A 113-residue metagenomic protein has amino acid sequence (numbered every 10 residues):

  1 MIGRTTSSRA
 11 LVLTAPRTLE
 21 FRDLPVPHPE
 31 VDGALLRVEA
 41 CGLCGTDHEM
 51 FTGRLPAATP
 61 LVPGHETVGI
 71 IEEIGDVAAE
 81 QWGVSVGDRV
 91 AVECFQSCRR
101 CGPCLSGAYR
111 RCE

Functional and structural regions predicted by a protein language model:
R4-L11: Short structural boundary motif marking the start of a folded domain
R17-P25: Short glycine/threonine/proline-enriched tight-turn/helix- or strand-capping micro-motif at secondary-structure
L19, Q96-E113: NAD(P)H dinucleotide-binding glycine-rich loop of Rossmann-like/cofactor-binding domains, especially the beta1-alpha1
D23, L61, R111: Conserved beta-strand positions that form and line the central face of beta-propeller blades
P27-C41, F51-G102: Glycine-rich beta-strand-centered segment in the early N-terminal region that forms part of a ligand/cofactor-binding
C44: Conserved Rossmann-like nucleotide-cofactor binding loop
H48-G53, A57, L105-E113: Iron-sulfur (Fe-S) cluster-binding segments and ferredoxin-like electron-carrier domains, especially [2Fe-2S]
